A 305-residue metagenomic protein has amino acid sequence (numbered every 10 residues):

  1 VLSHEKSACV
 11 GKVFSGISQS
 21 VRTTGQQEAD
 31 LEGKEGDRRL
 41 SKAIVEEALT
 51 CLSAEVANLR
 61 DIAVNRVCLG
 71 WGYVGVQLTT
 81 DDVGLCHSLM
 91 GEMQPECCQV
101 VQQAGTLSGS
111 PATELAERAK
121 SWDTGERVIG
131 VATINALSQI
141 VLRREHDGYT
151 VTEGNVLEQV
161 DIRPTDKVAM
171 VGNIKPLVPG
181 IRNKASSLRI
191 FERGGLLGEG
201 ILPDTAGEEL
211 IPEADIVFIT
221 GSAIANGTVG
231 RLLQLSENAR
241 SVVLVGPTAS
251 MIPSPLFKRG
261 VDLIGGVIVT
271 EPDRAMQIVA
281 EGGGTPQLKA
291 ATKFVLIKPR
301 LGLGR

Functional and structural regions predicted by a protein language model:
E32-K175, G180-R182, V279-E281, F294-R305: Electropositive, gly/pro-rich neighborhoods at or near active sites that engage anionic ligands
V156, I201-P212: Short acidic low-complexity segments
P164, P212-E213: Alpha-helix C-terminal capping/helix-to-coil transition sites in glycosyltransferase folds
A169, I216-T220, V243: Structural motif
I181-K184, I211-P212, Q234-A239: Short, conserved loop/helix-junction motifs that constitute active-site signature segments in enzyme catalytic cores
A185-L197: NAD(P)-binding Rossmann-fold cofactor-contacting core
V243-R305: C-terminal functional extensions of proteins
